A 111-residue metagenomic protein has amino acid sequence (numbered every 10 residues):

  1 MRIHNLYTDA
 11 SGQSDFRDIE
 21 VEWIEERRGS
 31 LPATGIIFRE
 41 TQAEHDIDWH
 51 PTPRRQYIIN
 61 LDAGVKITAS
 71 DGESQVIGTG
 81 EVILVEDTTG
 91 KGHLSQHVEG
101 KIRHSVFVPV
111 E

Functional and structural regions predicted by a protein language model:
M1-L6: Short acidic, Pro/Gly- and aromatic-enriched capping/linker segments at domain boundaries
Q13-W49, R103-S105, E111: A short glycine-rich, His/Asp/Glu-containing loop-to-beta-strand
E26-S30, D46-T52, T68-A69, Q75-V76 (+1 more regions): Short histidine-centered beta-strand/loop micro-motifs that create catalytic or ligand/metal-coordination sites
E40, H50-I67, P109: Short, conserved beta-strand element in jelly-roll/cupin
A43-E44, G64-V65, T89: Short, charged/polar surface micro-motifs in flexible loops or helix N-caps
S70-T88: Short acidic-glycine-tyrosine-enriched beta hairpin
L84-T88, L94, V98-E111: A short hydrophobic beta-strand segment most commonly corresponding to one strand of the jelly-roll/cupin
